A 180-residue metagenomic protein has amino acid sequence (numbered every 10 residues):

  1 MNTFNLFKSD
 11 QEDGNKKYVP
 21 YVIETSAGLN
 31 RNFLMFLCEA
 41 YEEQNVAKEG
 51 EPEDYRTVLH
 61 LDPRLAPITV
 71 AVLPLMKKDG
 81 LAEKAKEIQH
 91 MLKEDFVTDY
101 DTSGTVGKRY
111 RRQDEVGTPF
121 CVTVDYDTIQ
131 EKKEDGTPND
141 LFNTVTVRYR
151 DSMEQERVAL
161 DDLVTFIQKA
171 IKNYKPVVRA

Functional and structural regions predicted by a protein language model:
M1-A180: NTP/phosphate- and nucleic-acid-binding module
